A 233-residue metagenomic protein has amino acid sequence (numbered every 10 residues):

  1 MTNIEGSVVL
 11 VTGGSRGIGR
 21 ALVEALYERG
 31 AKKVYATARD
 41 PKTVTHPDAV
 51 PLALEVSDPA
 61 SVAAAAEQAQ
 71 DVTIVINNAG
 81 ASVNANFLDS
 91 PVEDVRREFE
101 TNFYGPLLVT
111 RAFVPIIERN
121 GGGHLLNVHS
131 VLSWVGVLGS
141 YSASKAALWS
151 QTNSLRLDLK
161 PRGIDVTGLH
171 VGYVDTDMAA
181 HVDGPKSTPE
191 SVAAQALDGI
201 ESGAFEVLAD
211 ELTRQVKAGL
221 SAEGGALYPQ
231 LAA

Functional and structural regions predicted by a protein language model:
S15, V23: N-terminal Rossmann NAD(P)H-binding glycine-rich loop of SDR-like oxidoreductase domains
A53-A64, V92: The beta1-alpha1 cofactor-binding region of Rossmann-like NAD(H)/NADP(H)-dependent oxidoreductases
A79-N84: Conserved NAD(P)H cofactor-binding loop of Rossmann-fold oxidoreductase domains
N86-F87, D94-R96: Substrate-binding pocket helix/loop in short-chain dehydrogenase/reductase
T110-R111, N153: A short, exposed helix-loop element centered on a Lys and neighboring polar residues
S130: Residue(s) in the substrate-gating loop at a strand-loop-helix junction that position the organic substrate next
G168, T176, A180-A218, A222: C-terminal helical subdomain
